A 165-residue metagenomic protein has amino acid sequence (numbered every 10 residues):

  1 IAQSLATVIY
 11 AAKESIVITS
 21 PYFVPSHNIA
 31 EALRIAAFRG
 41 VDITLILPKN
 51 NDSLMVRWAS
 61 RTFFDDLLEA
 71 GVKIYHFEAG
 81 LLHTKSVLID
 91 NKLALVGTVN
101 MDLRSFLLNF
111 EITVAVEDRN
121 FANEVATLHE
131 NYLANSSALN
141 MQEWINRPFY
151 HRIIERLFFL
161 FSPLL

Functional and structural regions predicted by a protein language model:
I1: Active-site cores of enzymes that catalyze phosphoryl transfer or operate on phosphate-rich substrates
A12-V17, Y22-L165: PLD/PLD-like phosphodiesterase catalytic module centered on the HKD motif
